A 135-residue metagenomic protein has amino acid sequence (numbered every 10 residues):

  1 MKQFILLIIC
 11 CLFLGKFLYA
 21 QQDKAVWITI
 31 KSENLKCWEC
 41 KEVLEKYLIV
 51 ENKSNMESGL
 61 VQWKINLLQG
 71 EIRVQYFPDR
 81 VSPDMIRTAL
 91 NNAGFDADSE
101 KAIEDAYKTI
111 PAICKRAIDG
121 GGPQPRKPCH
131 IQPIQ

Functional and structural regions predicted by a protein language model:
M1-A25: Bacterial Sec-dependent N-terminal signal peptides
Q22-N34: Short glycine-/aliphatic-rich beta-strand segments at the starts of folded cytosolic domains
I28, L67-V74, D105-P111: Surface-exposed aromatic
S32-E42: Short, surface-exposed ligand-recognition loops at beta-strand->loop->(often short) alpha-helix junctions that present
K41-T88: N-terminal, post-signal-peptide region of Sec/Tat-exported proteins
V43-K46, G120, Q135: Secreted/processed peptides and extracellular or luminal domains of membrane proteins
G94-A106: Conserved short beta-strand edge segments in small beta-sheet-based binding/regulatory domains
Y107-P133: Short, low-order "capping/linker" segments at domain edges
